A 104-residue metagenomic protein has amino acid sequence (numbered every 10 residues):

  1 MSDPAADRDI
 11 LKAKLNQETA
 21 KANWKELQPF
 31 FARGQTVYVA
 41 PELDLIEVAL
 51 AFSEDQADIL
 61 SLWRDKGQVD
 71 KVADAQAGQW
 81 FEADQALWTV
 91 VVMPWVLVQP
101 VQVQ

Functional and structural regions predicted by a protein language model:
M1-S53: N-terminal, charge-rich interaction modules
F31, R64, F81-E82: Alpha-helix boundary recognition
A32-T36, D44-I46, Q56-D58, Q85-W88 (+1 more regions): Generic structural motif recognizing short loop/turn segments at the entrances and edges of beta-strands
P41-L43, R64-Q68, P94-V96: Generic secondary-structure microfeatures
E47-Q76: Short, hydrophobic/π-rich interface segment
D70-Q104: Short, compact, well-ordered microdomains
